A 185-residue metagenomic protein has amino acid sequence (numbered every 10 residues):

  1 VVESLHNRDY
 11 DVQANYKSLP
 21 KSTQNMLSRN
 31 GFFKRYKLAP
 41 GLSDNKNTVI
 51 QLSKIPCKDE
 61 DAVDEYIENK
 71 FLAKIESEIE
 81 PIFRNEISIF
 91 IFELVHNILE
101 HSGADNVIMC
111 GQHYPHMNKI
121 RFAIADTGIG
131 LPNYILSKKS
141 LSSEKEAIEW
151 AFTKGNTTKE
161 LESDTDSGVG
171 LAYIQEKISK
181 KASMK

Functional and structural regions predicted by a protein language model:
V1-Y36: Amphipathic alpha-helical interaction surfaces in cytosolic regulatory modules
V2-H6, P81-H116, L171-I178: Conserved ATP-binding N-box helix of the HATPase_c
T23-K58: P-loop NTPase nucleotide-binding core
P56-P81: Intrinsically disordered, low-complexity linker/loop segments enriched in Gly/Pro and charged/polar residues
A73, S77, H96, E100 (+3 more regions): Conserved helix-loop functional segments at active or binding sites
N118-F122: Short beta-strand element(s) in the Bergerat
D126: Acidic ATP/Mg2+-coordinating residue in the GHKL
L131-K185: Flexible ATP-lid and adjacent glycine-rich G1/G2 motifs of the Bergerat
